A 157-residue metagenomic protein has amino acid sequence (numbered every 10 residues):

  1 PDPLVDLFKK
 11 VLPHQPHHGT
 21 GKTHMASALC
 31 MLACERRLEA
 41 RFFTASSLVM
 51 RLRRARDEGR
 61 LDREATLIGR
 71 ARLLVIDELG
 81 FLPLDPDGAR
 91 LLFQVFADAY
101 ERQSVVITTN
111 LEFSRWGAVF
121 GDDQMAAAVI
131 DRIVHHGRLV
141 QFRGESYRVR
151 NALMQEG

Functional and structural regions predicted by a protein language model:
P1-V5: Pre-Walker A adenine-sensing motif
V11: Walker A (P-loop) ATP-phosphate-binding motif of ABC ATPase nucleotide-binding domains
H14: Hydrophobic anchor at the beta1->P-loop junction of P-loop NTPases
H18: The conserved Walker
K22: Conserved lysine of the Walker
M25, L29: Hydrophobic positions on the alpha1 helix immediately C-terminal to the Walker A/P-loop
M31, E35, R54: Short, well-ordered alpha-helices that flank and scaffold nucleotide-derived cofactor binding pockets
E39-F43, S47-L73, L79-G157: Replace "adjacent to P-loop NTPase cores in ATP/GTP-dependent enzymes" with "adjacent to NTP-binding cores
